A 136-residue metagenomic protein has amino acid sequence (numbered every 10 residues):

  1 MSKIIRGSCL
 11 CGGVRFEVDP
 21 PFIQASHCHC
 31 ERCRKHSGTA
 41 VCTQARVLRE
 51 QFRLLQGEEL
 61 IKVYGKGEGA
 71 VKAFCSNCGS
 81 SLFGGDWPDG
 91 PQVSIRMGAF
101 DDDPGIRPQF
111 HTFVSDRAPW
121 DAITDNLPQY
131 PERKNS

Functional and structural regions predicted by a protein language model:
M1-S136: A short Gly-Trp-Pro
